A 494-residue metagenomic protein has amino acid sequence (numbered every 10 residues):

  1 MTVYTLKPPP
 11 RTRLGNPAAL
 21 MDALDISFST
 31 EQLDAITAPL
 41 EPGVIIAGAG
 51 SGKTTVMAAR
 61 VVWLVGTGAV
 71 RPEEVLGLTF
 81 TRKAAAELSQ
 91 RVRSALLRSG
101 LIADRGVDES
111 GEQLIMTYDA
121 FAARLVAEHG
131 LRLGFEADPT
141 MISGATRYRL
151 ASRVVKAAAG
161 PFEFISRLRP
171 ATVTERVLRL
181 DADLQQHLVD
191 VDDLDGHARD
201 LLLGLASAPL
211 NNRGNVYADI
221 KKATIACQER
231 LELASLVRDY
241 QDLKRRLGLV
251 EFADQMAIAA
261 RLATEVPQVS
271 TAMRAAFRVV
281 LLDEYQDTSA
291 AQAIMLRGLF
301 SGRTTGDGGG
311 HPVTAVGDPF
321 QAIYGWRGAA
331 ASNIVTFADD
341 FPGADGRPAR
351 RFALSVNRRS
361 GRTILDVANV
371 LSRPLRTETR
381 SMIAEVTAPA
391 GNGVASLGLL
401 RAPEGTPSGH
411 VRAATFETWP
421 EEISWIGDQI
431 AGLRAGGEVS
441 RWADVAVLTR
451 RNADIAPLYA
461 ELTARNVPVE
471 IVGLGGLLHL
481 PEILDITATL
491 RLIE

Functional and structural regions predicted by a protein language model:
T2-A23, L40-P42, V62-V250, A257 (+3 more regions): A basic/glycine-biased coupling hinge at the interface between accessory DNA-binding modules
T2-S89, S94, Q268, A275 (+3 more regions): Conserved motor-region signature of P-loop NTPase helicases/translocases
Q32-A35, A122, A259: Small residues (Ala/Gly/Ser/Thr
D119, Y148-R149, A253, R362-D366 (+1 more regions): Membrane-embedded glycan transfer/ligation machinery that uses polyprenyl lipid-linked sugar donors/oligosaccharides
F252-A259, R278, I383-T387: Long, charged, glycine-rich C-terminal linkers/tails
A259-A260, V447: A short amphipathic helical element positioned immediately N-terminal to and/or at the very start of a transmembrane
A260-R274: Conserved helix/coil segment N-terminal to the catalytic DExD/H
